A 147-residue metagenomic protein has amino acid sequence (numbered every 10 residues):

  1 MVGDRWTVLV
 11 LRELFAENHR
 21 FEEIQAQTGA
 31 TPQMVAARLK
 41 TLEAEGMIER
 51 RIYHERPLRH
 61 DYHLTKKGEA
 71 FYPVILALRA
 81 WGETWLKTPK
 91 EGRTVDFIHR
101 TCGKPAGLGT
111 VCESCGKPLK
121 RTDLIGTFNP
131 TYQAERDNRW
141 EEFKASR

Functional and structural regions predicted by a protein language model:
M1-M34, A145-R147: N-terminal helix-turn-helix DNA-binding core of bacterial DNA-binding proteins
G3, H54-A77: Basic, amphipathic "hinge/linker" alpha-helix immediately C-terminal to the N-terminal HTH DNA-binding motif
V8, E45, V74-L86: Alpha-helical linker/hinge and terminal dimerization helices associated with HTH transcriptional regulators
H19-I24, L39, F71-V74, T84 (+1 more regions): Extended, folded domain segments that form the structural surfaces/walls around functional sites
F21-Y53, P57: Canonical helix-turn-helix DNA-binding module
Q27, D61-H63, D96-I98: Short aromatic/hydrophobic contact patches that present stacked aromatics for nucleic-acid/ligand binding
A80-R147: C-terminal regulatory/oligomerization modules of transcriptional regulators
